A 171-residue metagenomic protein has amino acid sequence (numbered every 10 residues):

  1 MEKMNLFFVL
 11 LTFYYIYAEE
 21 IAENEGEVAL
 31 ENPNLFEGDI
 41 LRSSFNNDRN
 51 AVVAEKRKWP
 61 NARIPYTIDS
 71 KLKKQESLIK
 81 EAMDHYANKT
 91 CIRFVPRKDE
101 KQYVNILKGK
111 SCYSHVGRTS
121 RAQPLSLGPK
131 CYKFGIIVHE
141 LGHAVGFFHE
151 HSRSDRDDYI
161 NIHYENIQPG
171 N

Functional and structural regions predicted by a protein language model:
E2-N171: Zinc-dependent metalloendopeptidases
